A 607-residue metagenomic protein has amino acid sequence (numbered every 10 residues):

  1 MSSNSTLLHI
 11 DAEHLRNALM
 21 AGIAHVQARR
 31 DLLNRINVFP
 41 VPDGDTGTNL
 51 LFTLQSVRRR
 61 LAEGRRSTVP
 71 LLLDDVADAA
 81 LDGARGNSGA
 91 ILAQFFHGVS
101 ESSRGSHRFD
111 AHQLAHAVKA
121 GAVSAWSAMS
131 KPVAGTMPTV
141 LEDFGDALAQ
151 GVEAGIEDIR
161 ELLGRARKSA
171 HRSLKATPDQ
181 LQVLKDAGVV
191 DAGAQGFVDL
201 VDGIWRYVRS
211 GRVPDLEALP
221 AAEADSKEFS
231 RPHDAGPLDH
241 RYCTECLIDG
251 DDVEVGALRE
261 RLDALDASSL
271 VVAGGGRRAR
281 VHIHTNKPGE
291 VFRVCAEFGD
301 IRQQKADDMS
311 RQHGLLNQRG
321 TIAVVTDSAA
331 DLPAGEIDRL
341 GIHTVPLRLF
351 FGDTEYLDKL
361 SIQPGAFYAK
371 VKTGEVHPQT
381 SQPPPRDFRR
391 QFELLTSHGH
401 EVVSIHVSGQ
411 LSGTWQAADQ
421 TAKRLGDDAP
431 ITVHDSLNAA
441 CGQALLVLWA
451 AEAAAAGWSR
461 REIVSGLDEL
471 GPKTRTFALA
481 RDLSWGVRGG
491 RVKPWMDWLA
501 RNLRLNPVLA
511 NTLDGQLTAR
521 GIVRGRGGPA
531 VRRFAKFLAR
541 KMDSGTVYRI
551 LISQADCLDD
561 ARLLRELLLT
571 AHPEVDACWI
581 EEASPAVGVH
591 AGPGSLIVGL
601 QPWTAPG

Functional and structural regions predicted by a protein language model:
R16, M20, A24, A28 (+4 more regions): Acidic, glycine-enriched active-site microenvironments
N49-V76, S361-T396: Glycine-rich oxoanion-binding loops at beta->alpha junctions
G86, A93-H97, H406-G426, L445-W449: Short Gly/Thr/Asp-enriched flexible loops that form oxyanion-binding sites at enzyme active sites
Q94-F96, L200-V201, T326, S404-S408 (+2 more regions): Short beta-strand segments
V123-S127, T139-R278, Q312, L316-R319 (+5 more regions): Mixed-charge interfacial surface used for oligomerization/domain docking and macromolecular partner engagement
K287-Q303: Charge-rich, low-aromatic oligomerization/scaffolding segments with amphipathic character
V325-P383, D387: N-terminal glycine-rich anion-binding loop in soluble enzyme alpha/beta folds
P383-A418, A422: Active-site cofactor/cluster-binding pocket
